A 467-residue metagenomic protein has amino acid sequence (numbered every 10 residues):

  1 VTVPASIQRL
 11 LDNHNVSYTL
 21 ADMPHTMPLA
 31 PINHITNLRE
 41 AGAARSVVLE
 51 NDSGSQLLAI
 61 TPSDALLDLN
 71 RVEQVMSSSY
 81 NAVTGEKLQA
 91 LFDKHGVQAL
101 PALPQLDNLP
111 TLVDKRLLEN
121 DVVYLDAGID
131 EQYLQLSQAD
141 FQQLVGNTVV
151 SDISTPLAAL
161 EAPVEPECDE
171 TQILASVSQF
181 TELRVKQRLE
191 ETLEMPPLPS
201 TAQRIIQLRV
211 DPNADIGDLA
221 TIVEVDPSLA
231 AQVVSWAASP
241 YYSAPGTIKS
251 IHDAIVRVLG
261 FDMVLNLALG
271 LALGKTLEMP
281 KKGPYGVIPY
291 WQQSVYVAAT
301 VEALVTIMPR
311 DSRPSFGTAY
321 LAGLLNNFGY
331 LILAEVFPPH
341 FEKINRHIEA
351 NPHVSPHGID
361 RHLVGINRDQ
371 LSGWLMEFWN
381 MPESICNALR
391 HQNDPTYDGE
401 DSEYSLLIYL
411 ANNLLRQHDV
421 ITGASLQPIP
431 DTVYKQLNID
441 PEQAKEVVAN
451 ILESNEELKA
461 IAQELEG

Functional and structural regions predicted by a protein language model:
V1-A175: Extended, low-hydrophobicity, polar/charged segments
M23-P24, E86, L389, I421 (+1 more regions): Residue-level "edge-of-site" marker
D68, M381-E383, D440: Helix N-cap / loop-to-helix initiation motif
Q105, T111, F141, S200-Q203 (+2 more regions): Short capping/connector residues at structural and topological boundaries
L160-N345, P352-D431, G467: Conserved alpha-helical "signature site" that marks functionally important helical segments or helix/loop junctions
N413, D431-G467: Terminal helices and disordered tails flanking the catalytic cores of nucleotide-processing hydrolases
